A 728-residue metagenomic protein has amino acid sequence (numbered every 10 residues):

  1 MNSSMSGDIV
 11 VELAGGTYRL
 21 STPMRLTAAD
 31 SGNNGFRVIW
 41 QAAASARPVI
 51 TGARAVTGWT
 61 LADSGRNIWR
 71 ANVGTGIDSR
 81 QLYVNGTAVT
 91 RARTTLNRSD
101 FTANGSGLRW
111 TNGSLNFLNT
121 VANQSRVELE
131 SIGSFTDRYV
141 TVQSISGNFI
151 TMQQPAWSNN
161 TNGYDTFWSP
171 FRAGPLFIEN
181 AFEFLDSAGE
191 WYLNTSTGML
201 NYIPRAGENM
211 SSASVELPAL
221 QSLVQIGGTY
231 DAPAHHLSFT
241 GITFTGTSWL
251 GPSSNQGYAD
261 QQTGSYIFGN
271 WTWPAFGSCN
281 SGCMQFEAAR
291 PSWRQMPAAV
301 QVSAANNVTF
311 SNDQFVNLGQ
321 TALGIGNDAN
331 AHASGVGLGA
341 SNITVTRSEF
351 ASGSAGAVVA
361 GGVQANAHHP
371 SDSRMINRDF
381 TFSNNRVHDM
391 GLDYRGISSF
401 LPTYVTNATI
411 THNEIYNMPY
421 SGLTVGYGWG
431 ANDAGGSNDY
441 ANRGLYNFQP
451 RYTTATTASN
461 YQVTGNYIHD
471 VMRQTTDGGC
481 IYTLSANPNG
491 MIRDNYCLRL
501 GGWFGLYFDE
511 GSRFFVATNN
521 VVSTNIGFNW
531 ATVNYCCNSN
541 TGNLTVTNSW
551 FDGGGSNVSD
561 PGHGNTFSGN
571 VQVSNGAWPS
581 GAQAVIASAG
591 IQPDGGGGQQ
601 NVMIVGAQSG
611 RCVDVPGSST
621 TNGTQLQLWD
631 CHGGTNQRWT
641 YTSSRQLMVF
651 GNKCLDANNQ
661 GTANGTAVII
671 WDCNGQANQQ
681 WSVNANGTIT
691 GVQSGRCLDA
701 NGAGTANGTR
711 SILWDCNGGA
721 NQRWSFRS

Functional and structural regions predicted by a protein language model:
M1-A304, T309-Q314, A331-L338, N366-D372 (+1 more regions): Extracellular polysaccharide-degrading/modifying enzymes targeting complex plant/algal/animal polysaccharides
G7-I9, G16, T22, F36-V38 (+25 more regions): The right-handed parallel beta-helix/beta-solenoid scaffold, focusing on the short coil/turn and N-cap positions
E12, R19, R25, I39-Q41 (+26 more regions): Extracellular beta-strand solenoid repeats
T22-P23, Q221, S248-S254, P297 (+13 more regions): Short glycine/acidic-rich loop motifs that flank beta-strands on beta-rich extracellular proteins
T90, T94-L96, L250, D494 (+2 more regions): Extracellular beta-rich repeat passengers
H235-G246, G282, F286, N306-Q320 (+9 more regions): Right-handed parallel beta-helix
P291, Q295-Q301, G324-G337, V363-R374 (+5 more regions): The substrate-binding groove and active-site-proximal loops of carbohydrate-active enzymes, especially glycoside
G597-S728: Lectin-like carbohydrate-binding module/patch detector with strong preference for beta-trefoil
